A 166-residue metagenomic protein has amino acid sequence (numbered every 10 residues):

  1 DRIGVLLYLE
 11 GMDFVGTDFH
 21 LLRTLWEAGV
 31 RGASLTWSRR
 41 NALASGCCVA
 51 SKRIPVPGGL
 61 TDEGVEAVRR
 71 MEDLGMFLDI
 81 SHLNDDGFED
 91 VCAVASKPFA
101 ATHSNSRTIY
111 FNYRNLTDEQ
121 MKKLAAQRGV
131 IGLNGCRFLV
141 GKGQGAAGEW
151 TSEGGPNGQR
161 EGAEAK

Functional and structural regions predicted by a protein language model:
D1-G145, E149, E153-K166: Extended, charged catalytic domains and RNA/DNA-binding interfaces, predominantly in divalent-metal-using enzymes
